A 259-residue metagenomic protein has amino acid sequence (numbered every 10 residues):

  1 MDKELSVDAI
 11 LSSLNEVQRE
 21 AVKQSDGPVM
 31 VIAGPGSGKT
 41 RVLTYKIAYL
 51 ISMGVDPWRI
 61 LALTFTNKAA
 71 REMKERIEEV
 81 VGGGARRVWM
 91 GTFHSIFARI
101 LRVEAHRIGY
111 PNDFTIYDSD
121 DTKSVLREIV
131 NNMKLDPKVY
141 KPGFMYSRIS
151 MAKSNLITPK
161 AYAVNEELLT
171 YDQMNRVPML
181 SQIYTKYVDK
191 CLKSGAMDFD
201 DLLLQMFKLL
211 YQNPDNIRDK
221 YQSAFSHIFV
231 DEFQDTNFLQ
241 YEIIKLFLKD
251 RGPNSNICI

Functional and structural regions predicted by a protein language model:
M1-N112, I116, S194, R218-D219 (+2 more regions): P-loop NTPase Walker
V7, S12-K23, G27-V31, L61 (+3 more regions): Conserved helicase NTPase motor core
Y49-M53, R76-V80, V103-E104, I129-N132 (+4 more regions): Active-site catalytic microenvironments for nucleophilic, acid-base chemistry
A85-V88, H106-D201, F225: ATP-hydrolysis module of ASCE/P-loop NTPase motor domains, specifically the Walker B Asp-Glu catalytic pair
F93-I96, M145-R148, A152, Q205-M206 (+2 more regions): Short acidic/histidine-centered micro-motifs embedded in hydrophobic/aromatic stretches that mark compact functional
